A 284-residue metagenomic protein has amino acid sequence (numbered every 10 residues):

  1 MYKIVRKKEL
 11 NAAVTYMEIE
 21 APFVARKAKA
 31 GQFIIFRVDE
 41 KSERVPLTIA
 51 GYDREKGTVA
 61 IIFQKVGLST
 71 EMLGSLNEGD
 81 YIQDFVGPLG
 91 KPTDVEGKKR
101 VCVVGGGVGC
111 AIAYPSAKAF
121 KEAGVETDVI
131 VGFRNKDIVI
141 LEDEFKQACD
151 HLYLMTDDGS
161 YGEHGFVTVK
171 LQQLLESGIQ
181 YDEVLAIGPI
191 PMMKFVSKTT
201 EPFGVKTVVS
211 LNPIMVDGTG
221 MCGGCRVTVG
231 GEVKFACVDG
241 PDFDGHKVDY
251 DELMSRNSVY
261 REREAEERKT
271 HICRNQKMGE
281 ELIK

Functional and structural regions predicted by a protein language model:
M1-E78: Ferredoxin-reductase
R6, G51, L154-T156, V209 (+1 more regions): Structural signal for conserved beta-strand scaffold positions within catalytic alpha/beta enzyme cores
F36, D84-F85, V227: A generic structural signal for residues embedded in beta-strands
S42-G51, L89-K99, C237: Short, Lys/Arg- and Gly-enriched loop/turn segments at beta-strand edges
E71-I214: FNR/FR-type flavoprotein reductase catalytic core
I112, I190-P191, N212-D242, H271-N275: Local cysteine-cluster metal-coordination motifs and their immediate loop/turn environment, predominantly Fe-S cluster
F235-D239, F243-K284: Short Fe-S-cluster ligation motifs
